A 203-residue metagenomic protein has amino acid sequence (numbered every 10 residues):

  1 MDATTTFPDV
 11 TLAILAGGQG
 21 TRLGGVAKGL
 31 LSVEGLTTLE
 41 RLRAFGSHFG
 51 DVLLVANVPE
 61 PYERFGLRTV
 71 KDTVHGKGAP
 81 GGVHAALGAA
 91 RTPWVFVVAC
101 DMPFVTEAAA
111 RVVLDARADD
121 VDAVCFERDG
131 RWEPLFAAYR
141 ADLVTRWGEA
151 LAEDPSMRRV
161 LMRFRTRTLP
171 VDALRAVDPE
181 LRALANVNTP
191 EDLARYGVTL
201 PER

Functional and structural regions predicted by a protein language model:
D2-R182, A194, P201: Nucleotide and nucleotide-moiety/phosphate-recognizing core
A183, V187-N188: Long, charged alpha-helical interface segments
